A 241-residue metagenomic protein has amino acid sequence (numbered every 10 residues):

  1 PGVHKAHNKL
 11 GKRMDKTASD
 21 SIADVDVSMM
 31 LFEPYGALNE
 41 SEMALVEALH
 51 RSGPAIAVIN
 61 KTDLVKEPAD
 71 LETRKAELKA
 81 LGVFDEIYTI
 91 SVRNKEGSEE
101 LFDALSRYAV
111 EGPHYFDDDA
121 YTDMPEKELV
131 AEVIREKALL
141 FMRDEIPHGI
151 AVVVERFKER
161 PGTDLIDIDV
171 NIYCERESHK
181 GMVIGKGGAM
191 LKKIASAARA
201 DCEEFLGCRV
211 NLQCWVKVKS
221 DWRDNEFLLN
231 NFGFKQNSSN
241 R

Functional and structural regions predicted by a protein language model:
P1-V27, F32-A48, A69-L71: Switch II of P-loop NTPase G domains
V3-H7, A37-E40, V65-A69, E96-E100 (+2 more regions): Switch/connector loops and helix/strand junctions flanking conserved nucleotide-binding motifs in nucleotide-processing
A18, M29, N60, L78 (+3 more regions): Residue-level signature of catalytic and energy-coupling elements of molecular machines, predominantly ATP/GTP-dependent
D24-S28, R51-A55, V83-E86, C208-V210: Short glycine-/polar-rich loops that comprise or flank the Walker A/P-loop and associated switch/sensor motifs
M30, A57-I59, C214: Structural beta-sheet core signal
S52-I56, T62-E128: Canonical P-loop GTPase G-domain recognition
E126-R241: P-loop NTP-binding site
